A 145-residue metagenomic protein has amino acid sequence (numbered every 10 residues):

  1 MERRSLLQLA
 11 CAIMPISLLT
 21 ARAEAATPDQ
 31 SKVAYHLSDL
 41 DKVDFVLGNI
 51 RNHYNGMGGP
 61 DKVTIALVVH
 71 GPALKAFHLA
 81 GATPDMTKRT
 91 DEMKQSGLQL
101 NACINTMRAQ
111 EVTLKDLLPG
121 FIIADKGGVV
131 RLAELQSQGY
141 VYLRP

Functional and structural regions predicted by a protein language model:
S5-E24: N-terminal export signals
A23-P145: Secreted/extracellular ectodomain signature
